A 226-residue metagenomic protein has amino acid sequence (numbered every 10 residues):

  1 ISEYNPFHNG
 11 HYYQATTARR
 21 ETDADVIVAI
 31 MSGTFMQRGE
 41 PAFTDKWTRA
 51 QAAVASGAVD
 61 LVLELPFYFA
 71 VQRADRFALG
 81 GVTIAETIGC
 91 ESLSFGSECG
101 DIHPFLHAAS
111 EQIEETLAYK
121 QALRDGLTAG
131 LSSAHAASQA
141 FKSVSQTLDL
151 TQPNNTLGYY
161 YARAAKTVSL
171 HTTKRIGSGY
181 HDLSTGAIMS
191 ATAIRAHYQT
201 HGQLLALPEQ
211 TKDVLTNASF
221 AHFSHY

Functional and structural regions predicted by a protein language model:
I1-R49: N-terminal catalytic cores of NTP/NDP-binding nucleotidyl/phosphoryl-transfer enzymes
S2, M36-Q37, A53, Y68-F69 (+1 more regions): Short, contiguous strand/loop micro-motifs
N9, F43-W47, S56, Q72-L79: Generic alpha-helical scaffold signal
R19-R20, V54-A55, A85-G89: Non-catalytic positions within long, well-ordered alpha-helices that form the structural scaffold/packing of enzyme
E21-D25, V59, C90: Short, high-confidence coil segments that cap the C-terminus of an alpha-helix and link into the following beta-strand
I27-S32, V59-V62, T172: A short alpha-helix capping/helix-coil boundary motif
Q51-F67: A glycine-rich helix N-cap at a beta->alpha junction
E64-Y226: Active-site cores that bind ATP or allylic diphosphates and position pyrophosphate for catalysis
